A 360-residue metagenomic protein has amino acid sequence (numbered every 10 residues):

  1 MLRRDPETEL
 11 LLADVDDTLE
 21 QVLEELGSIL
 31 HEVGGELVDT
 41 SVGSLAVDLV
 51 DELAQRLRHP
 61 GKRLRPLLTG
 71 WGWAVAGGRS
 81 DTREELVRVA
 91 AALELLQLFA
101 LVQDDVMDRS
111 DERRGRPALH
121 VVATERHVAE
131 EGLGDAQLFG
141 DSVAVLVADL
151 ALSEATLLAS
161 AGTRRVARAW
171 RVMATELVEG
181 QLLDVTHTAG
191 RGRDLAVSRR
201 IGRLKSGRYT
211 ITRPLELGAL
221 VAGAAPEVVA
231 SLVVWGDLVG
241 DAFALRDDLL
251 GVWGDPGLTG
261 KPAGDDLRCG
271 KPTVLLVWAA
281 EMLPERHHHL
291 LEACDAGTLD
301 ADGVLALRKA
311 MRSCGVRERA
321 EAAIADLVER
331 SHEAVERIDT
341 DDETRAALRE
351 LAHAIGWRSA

Functional and structural regions predicted by a protein language model:
M1-L93, L98, V102, M107-E131 (+6 more regions): Conserved N-terminal diphosphate/IPP-binding helix and adjacent helical/loop segment of trans-prenyltransferase domains
T8, L12-V15, L19, L86-A92 (+6 more regions): Hydrophobic packing residues in well-ordered alpha-helices of helical domains and bundles
D39, G43, L57-P66, S142-W253: All-alpha helical catalytic cores of prenyl diphosphate-utilizing isoprenoid enzymes
W71-G77, E154-S160, R213-A222, W278-L283 (+1 more regions): Well-ordered alpha-helical scaffold segments within catalytic/enzyme domains
L86-R114, M173-V178, R208, T212 (+4 more regions): Active-site alpha-helical segments that house and flank conserved acidic catalytic motifs for diphosphate chemistry
R113-A148, R191-R208, A230, V234 (+2 more regions): Divalent-cation-assisted or electrostatically stabilized phosphate/pyrophosphate-binding catalytic cores
L249-T259, H288-C294, A346: A glycine-biased, small/acidic residue-tolerant capping/turn segment at secondary-structure junctions
L305-A360: Short hairpin/turn module used for nucleic-acid contact or packing/dimerization
